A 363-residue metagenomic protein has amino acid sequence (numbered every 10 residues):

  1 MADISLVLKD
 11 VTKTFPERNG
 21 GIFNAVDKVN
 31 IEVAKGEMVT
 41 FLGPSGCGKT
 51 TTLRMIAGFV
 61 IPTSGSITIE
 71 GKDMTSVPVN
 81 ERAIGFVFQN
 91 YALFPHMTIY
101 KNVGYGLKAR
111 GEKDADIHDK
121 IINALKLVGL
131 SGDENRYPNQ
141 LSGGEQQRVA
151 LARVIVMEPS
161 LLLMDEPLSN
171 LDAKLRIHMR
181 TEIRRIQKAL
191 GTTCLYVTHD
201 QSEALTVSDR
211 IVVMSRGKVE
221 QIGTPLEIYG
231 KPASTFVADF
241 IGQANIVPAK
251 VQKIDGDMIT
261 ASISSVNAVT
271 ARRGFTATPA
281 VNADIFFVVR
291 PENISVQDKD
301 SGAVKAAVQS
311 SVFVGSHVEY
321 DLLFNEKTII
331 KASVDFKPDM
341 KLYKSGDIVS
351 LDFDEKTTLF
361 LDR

Functional and structural regions predicted by a protein language model:
L42-P44: The feature captures the beta-strand-to-loop junction immediately N-terminal to the Walker
A57: Helix-to-loop junction immediately C-terminal to a conserved catalytic motif
T63-S66, D116, R216, P248: Conserved coupling/switch loops of ABC nucleotide-binding domains, chiefly the family-specific signature
G65-D73: Conserved ABC transporter NBD signature motif
E81-G85, Q89, L93-D239: ABC ATPase nucleotide-binding domains
A244, I254-R363: Non-catalytic connector elements of ABC transporters
